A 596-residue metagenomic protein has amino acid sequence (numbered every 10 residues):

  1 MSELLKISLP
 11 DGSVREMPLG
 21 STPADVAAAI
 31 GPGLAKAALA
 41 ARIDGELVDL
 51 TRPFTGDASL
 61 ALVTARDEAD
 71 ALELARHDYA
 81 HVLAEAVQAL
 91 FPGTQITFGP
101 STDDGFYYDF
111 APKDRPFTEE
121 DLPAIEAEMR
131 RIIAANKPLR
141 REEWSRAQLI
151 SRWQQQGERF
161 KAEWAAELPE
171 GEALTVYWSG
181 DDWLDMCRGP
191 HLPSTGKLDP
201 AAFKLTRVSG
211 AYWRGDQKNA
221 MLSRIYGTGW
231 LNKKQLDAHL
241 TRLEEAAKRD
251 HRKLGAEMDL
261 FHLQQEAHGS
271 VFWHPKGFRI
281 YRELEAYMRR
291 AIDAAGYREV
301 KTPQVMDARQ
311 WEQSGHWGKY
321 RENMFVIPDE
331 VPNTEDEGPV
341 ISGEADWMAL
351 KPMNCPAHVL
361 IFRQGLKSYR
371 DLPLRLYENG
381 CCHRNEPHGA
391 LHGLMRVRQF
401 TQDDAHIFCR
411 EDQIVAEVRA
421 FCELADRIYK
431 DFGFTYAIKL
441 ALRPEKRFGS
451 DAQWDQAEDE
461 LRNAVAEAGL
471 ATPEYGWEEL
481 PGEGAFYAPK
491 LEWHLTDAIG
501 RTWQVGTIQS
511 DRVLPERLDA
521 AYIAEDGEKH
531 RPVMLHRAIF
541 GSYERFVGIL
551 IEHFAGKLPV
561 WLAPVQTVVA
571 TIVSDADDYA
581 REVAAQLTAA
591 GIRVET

Functional and structural regions predicted by a protein language model:
M1-H77, V82-Q95, D103, D109-T596: NTP/phosphate- and nucleic-acid-binding module
F98: Conserved P-loop NTP-binding catalytic core
